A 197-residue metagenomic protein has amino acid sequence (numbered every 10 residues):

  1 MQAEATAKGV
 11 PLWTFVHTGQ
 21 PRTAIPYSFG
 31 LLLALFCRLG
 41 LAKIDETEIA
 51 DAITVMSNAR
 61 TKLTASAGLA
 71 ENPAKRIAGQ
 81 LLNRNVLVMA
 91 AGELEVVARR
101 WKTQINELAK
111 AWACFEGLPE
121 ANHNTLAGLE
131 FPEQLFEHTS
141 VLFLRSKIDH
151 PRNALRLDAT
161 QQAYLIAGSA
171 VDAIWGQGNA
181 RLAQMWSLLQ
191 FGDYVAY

Functional and structural regions predicted by a protein language model:
M1-E4, L69-K75, G117, N124-T125 (+3 more regions): Secondary-structure junction/capping motif
M1-T61, G79, L144-D172: Glycine-rich phosphate-binding loops that contact phosphosugars or nucleotide phosphates
T14, F115-G117, A173-W175: A structural preference for short, hydrophobic beta-strand core positions in alpha/beta folds
G19, C37-H138: Active-site phosphate/pyrophosphate-binding segments
R22-P26, V96, L182-L189: Short, conserved micro-motifs enriched in small and acidic residues
A127-Y197: C-terminal active-site/capping subdomain that shapes the small-molecule cofactor and substrate pocket of enzyme
